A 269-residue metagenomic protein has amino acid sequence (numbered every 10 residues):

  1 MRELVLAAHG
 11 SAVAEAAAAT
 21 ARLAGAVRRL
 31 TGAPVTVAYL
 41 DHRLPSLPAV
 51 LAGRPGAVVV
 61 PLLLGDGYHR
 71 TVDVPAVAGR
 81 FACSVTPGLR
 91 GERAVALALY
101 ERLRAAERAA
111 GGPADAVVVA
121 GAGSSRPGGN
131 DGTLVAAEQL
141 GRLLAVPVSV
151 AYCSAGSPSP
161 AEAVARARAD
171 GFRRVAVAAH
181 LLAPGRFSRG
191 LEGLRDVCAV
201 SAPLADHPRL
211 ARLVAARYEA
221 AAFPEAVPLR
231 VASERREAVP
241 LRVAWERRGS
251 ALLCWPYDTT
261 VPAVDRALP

Functional and structural regions predicted by a protein language model:
M1-P269: Active-site-proximal alpha-helix that buttresses catalytic centers in soluble enzyme cores
